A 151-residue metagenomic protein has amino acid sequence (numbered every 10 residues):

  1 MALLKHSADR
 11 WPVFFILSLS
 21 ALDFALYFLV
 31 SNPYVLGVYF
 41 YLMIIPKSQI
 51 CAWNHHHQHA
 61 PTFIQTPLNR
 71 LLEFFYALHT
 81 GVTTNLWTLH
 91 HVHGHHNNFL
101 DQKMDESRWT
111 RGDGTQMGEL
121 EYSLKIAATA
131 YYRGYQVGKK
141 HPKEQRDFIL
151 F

Functional and structural regions predicted by a protein language model:
M1-Q49, W53-N54, R70, L78-F151: Non-catalytic, topology-defining segments of multipass membrane proteins
W53-L71: Aspartate-rich (DDxxD/NDxxD/DxxxD) Mg2+/diphosphate-binding motifs and their adjoining helix-loop segments
